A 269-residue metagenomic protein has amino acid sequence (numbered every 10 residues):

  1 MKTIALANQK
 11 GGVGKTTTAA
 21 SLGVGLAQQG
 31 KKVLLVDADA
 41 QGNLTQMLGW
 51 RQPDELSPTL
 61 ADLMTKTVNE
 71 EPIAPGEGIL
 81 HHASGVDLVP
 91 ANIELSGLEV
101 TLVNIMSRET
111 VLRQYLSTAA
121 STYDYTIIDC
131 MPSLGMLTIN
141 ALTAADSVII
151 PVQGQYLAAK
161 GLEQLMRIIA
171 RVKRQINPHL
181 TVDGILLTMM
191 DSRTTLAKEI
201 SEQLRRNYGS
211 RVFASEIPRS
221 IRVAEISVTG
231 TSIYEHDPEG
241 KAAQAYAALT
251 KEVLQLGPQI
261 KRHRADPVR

Functional and structural regions predicted by a protein language model:
M1-R269: P-loop NTP-binding core
